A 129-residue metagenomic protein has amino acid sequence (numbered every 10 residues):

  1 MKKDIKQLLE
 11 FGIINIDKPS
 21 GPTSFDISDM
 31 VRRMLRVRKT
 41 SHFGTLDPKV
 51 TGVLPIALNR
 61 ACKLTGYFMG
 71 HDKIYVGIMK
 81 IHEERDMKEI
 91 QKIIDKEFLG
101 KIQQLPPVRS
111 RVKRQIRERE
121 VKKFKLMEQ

Functional and structural regions predicted by a protein language model:
M1-Q129: Catalytic/RNA-binding core of pseudouridine synthases
